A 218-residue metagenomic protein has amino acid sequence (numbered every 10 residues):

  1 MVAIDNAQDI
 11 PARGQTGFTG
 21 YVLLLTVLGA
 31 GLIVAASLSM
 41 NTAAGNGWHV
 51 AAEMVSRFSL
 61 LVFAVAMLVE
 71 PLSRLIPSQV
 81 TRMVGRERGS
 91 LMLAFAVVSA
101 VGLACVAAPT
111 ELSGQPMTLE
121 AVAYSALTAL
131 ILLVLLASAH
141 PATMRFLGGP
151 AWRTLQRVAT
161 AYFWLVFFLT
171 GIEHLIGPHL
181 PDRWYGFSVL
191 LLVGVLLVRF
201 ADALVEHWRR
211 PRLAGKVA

Functional and structural regions predicted by a protein language model:
V2-A218: Membrane-embedded alpha-helical bundles that constitute the cytochrome b-like, heme-associated redox core of multi-pass
